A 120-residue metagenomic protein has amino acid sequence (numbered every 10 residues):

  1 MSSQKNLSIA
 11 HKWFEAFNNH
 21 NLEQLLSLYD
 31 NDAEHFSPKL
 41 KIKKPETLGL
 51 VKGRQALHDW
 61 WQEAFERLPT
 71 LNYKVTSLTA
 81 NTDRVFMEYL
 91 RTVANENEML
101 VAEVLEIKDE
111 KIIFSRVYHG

Functional and structural regions predicted by a protein language model:
M1-G120: C-terminal and inter-domain tail/linker signature
